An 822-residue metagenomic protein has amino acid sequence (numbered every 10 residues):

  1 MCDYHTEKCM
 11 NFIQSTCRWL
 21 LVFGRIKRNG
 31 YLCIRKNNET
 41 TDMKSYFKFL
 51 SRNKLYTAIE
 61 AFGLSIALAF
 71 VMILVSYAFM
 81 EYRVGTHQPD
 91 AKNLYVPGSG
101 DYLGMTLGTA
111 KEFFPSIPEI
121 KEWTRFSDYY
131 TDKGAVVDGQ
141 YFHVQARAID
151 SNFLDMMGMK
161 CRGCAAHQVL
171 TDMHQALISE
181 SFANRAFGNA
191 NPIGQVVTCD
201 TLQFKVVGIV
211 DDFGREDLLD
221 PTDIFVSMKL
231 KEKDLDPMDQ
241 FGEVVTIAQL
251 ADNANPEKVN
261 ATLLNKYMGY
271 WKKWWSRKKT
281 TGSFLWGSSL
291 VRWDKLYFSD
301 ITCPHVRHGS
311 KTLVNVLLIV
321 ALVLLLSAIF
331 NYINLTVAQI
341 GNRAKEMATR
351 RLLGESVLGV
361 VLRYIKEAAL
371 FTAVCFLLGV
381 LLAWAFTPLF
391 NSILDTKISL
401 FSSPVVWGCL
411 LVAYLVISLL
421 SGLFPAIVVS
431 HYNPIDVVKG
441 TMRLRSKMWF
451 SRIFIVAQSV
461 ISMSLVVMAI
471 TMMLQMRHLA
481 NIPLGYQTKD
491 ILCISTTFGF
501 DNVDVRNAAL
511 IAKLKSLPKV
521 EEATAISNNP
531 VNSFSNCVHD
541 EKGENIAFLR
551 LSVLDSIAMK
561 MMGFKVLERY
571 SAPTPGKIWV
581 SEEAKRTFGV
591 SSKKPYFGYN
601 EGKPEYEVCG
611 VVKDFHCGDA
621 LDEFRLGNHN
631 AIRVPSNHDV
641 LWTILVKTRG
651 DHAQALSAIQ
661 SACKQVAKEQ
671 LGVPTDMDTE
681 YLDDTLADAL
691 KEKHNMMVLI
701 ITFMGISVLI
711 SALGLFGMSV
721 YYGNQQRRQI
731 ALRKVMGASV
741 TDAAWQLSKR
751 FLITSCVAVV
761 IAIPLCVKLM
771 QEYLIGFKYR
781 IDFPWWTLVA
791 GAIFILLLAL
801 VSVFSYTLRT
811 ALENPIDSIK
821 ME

Functional and structural regions predicted by a protein language model:
F12-I13, R25, D150-R162, A176-H308 (+2 more regions): Mid-to-C-terminal secondary-structure elements that act as membrane-proximal/extracytoplasmic interface segments
R18-L20, K27-R28, R35-L68, H431-V460: N-terminal Sec/SRP start-transfer signal
E39-T41, K48, R52-N53, M268-A321 (+7 more regions): Membrane-helix entry/capping segments
F47-I59, G63, F330-F371, H431-M442 (+2 more regions): Intracellular coupling helices
R52-E81, G309-K345, A373, F450-Q475 (+3 more regions): Hydrophobic alpha-helical transmembrane segments of multi-pass inner-membrane transport and secretion
I66-N93, T387-D395, I461-K489, Y773-K778: Alpha-helical transmembrane segments
A69, I73, S289, A368-Y432 (+3 more regions): Small-residue-rich transmembrane alpha-helices
L74-G134, D138-Q140, Q145-R147, K233 (+6 more regions): Membrane-proximal extracellular/periplasmic loop immediately following the first transmembrane helix
